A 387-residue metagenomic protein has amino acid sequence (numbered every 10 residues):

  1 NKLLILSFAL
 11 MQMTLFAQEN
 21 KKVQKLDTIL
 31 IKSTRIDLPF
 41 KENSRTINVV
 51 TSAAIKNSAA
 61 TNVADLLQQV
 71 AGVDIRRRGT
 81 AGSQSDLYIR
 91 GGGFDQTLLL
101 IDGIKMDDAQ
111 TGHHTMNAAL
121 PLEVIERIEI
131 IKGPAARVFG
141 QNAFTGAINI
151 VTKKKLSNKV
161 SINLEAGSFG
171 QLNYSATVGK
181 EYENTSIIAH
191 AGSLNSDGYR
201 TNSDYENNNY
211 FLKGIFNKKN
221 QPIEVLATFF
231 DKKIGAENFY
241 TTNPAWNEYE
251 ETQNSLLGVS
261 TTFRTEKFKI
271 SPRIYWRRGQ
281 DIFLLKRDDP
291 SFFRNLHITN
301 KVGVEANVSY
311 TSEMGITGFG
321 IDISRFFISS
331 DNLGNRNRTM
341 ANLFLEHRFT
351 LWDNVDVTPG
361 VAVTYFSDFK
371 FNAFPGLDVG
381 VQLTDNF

Functional and structural regions predicted by a protein language model:
T28-K56, D86: N-terminal periplasmic "start-of-domain" segments of outer-membrane beta-barrel proteins
I55, L67, I128-E129, I148-I150: Non-catalytic regulatory/gating segments with a bias toward low-complexity or hydrophobic composition
A64, Q68-I104, D108, E126: Extracytoplasmic beta-strand/coil segments of soluble accessory domains associated with Gram-negative outer-membrane
D86, I104-K132, I150-K153: Short acidic/polar hinge/loop motifs at secondary-structure boundaries that mediate gating or recognition
A147, T152-K180, H190-G192, S196-S203: Short strand-turn segments of transmembrane beta-barrel domains in outer membranes, especially the first one or two
N158, N184-I188, N220-V225, K233 (+5 more regions): Repeated loop/turn-to-beta-strand initiation elements of outer-membrane beta-barrel proteins
S196-N207, F211, N220-K301: Flexible loop and strand-edge segments within Gram-negative outer membrane beta-barrel domains
A227, T261, M314, N332-F387: Structural signature of Gram-negative outer-membrane beta-barrels, strongest in the C-terminal barrel of TonB-dependent
